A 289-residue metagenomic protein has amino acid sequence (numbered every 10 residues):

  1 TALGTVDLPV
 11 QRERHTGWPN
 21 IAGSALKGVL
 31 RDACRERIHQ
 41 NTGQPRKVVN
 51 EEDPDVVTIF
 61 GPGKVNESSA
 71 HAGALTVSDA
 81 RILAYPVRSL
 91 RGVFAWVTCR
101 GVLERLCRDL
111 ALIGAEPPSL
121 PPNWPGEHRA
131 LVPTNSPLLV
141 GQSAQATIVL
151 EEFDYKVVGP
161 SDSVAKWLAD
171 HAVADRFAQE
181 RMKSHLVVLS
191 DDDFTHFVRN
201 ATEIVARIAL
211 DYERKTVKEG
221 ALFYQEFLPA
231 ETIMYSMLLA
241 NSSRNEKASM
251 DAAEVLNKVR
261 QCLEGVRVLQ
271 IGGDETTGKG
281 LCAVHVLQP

Functional and structural regions predicted by a protein language model:
T1-P289: Basic, Gly/Ser/Thr-rich N-terminal segments that form RNA-phosphate-binding interfaces in CRISPR RAMP
